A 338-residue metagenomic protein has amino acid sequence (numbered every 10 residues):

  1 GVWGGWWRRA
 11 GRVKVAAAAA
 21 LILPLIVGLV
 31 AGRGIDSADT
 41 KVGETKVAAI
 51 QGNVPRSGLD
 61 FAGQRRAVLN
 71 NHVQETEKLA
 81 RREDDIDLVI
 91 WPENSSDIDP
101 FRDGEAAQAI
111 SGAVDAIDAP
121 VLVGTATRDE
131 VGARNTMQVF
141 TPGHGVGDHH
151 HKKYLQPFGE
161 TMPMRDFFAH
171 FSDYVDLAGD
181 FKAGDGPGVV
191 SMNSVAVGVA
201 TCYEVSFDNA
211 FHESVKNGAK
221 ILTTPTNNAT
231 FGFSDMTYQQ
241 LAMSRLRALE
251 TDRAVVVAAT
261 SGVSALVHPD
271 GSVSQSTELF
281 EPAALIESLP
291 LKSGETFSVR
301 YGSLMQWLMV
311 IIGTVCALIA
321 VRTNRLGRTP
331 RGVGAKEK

Functional and structural regions predicted by a protein language model:
G1-K338: Enzyme catalytic cores with a strong preference for nitrogen-chemistry domains
